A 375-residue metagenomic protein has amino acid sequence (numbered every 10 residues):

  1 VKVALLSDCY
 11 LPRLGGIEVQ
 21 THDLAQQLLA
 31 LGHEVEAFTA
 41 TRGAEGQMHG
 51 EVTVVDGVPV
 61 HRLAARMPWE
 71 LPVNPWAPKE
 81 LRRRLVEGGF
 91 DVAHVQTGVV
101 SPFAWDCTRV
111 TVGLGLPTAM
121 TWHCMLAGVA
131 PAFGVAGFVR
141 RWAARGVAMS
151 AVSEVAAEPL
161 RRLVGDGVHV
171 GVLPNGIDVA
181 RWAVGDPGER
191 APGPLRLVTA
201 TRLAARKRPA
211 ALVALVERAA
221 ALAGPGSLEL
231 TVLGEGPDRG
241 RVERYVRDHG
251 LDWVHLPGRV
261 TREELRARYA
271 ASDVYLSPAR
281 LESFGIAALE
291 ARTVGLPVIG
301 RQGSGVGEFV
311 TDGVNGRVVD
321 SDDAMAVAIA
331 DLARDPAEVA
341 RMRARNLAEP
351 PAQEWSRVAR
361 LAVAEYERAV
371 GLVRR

Functional and structural regions predicted by a protein language model:
V155, G176: Carbohydrate-associated surface elements
G188-E217, T231: Conserved donor-binding/catalytic core segment of Leloir-type glycosyltransferases
E243-V260: Nucleotide-activated donor-binding/catalytic signature segment of Leloir-type glycosyltransferases, i.e., the conserved
R259-V260, A267-S272: Short alpha-helical donor nucleotide-sugar binding micro-motif in glycosyltransferases
R280: Aromatic "clamp/platform" in nucleotide-sugar-dependent glycosyltransferases that forms part of the donor/acceptor
P297-G300: Short hydrophobic beta-strand element within catalytic cores of glycosyltransferases and related nucleotide-activated
D312-D323, D331-P336: Conserved acidic donor-binding segment of nucleotide-sugar-dependent glycosyltransferases
E338-A352: A short, well-ordered alpha-helix in the C-terminal region of glycosyltransferases
